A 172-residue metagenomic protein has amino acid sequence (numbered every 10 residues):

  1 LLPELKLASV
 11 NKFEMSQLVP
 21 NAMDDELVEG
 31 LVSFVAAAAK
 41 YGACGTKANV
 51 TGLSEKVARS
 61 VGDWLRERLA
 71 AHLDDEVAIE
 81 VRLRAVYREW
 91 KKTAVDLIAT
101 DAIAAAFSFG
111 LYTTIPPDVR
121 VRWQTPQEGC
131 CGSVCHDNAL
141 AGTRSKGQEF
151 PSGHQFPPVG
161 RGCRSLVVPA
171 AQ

Functional and structural regions predicted by a protein language model:
L1-G162, V168-Q172: Domain-core detector
